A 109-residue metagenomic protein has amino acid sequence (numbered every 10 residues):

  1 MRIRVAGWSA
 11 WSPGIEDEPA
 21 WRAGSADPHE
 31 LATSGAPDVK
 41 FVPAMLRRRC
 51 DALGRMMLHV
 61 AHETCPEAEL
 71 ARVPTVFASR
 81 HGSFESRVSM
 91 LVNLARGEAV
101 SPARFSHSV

Functional and structural regions predicted by a protein language model:
M1-S108: Conserved "HGTGT" condensation-loop signature of ketosynthase/thiolase-family condensing enzymes that catalyze
